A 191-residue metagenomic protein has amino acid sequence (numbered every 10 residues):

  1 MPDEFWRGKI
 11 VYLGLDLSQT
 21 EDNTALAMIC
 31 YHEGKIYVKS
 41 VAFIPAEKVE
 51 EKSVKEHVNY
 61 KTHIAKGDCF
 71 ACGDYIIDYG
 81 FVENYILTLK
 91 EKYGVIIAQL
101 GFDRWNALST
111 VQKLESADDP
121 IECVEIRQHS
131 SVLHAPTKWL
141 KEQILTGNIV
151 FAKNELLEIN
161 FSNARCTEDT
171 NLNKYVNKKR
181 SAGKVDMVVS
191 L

Functional and structural regions predicted by a protein language model:
M1-Q128, H134, K138, F151-L191: RNase H-like, metal-dependent nuclease domains and their acidic two-metal-ion catalytic environment used
P136-T146: Short, surface-exposed amphipathic charged segments that create phosphate/polyanion-binding patches used for binding
